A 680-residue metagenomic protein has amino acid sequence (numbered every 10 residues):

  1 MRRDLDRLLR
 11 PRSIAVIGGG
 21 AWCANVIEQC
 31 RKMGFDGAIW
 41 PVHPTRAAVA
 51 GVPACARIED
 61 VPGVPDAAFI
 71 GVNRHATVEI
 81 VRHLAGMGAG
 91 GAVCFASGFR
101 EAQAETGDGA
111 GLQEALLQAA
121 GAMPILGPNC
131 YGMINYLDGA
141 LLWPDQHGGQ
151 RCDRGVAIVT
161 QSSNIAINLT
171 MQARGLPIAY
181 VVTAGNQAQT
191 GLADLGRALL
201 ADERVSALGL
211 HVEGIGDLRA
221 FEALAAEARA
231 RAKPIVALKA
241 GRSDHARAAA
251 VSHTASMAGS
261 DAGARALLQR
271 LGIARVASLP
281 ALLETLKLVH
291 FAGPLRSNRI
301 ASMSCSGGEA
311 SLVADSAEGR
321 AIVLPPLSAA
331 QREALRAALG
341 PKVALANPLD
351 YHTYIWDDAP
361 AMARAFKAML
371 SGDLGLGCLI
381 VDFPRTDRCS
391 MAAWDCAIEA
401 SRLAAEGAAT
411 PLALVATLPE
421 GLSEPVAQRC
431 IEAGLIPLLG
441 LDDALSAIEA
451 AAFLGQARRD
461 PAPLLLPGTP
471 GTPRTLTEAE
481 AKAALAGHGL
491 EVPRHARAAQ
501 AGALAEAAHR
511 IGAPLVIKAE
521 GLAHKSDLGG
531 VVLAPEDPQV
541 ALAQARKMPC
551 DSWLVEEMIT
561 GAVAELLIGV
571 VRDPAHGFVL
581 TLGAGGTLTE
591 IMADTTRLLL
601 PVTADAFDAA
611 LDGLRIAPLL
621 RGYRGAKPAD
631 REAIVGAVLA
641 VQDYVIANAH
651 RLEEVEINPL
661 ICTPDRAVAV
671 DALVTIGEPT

Functional and structural regions predicted by a protein language model:
M1-T680: Catalytic-core regions of core metabolic enzymes, especially those transforming organic acids/acyl-group intermediates
